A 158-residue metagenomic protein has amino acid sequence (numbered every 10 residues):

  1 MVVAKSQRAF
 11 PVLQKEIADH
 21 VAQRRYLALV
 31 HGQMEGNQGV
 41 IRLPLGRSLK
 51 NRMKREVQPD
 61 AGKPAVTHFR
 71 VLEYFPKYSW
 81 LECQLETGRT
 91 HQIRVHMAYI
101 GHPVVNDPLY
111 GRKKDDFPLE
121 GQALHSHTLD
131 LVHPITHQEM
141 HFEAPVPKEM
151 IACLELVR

Functional and structural regions predicted by a protein language model:
M1-R158: RNA pseudouridine synthases
